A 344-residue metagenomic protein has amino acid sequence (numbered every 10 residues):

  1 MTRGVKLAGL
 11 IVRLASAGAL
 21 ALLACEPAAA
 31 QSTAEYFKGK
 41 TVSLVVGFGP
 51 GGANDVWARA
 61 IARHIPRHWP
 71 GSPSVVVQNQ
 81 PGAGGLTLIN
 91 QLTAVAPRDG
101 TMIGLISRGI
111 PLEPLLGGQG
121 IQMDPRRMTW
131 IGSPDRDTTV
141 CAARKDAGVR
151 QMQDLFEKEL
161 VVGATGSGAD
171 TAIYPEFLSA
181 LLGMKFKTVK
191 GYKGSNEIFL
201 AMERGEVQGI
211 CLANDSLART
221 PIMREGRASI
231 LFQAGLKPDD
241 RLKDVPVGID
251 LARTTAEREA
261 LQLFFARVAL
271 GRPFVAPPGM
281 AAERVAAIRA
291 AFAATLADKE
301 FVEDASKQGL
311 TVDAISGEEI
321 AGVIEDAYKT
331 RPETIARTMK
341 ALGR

Functional and structural regions predicted by a protein language model:
M1-L10: N-terminal secretory signal peptides that target proteins for export/translocation
G9-A24: Bacterial N-terminal signal peptides
E26-A30: Sec/Tat signal peptide C-region and signal peptidase I cleavage site
K38-K40, R227, G279-R344: An extracytoplasmic/periplasmic, membrane-proximal ligand-sensing/linker region
V42, R67-W69, Q91-M102, I110-E197 (+3 more regions): Hinge/capping helix and adjacent helix->loop/strand transition within the periplasmic-binding protein
L44-R59, P81-G84, G163-D170: Extracytoplasmic "Venus flytrap"
P81, G163-D250: Ligand-binding pocket segment of bilobal, Venus flytrap-like solute-binding proteins
